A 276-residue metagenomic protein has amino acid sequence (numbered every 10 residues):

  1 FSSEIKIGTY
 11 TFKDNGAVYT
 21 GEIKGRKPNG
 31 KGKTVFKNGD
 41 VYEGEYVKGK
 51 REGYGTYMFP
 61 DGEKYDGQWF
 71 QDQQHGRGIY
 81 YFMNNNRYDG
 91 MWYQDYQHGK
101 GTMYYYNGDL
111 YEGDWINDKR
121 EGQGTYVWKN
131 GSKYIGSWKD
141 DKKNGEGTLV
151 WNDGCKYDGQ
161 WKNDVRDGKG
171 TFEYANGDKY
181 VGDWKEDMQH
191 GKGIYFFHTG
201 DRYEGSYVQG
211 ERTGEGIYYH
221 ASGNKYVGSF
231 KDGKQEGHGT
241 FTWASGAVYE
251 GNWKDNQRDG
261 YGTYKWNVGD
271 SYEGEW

Functional and structural regions predicted by a protein language model:
F1-G16: Intrinsically disordered, low-complexity PEST-like regions enriched in Ser/Thr and acidic residues
F1-S2, V18-N29, V41-E52, K64-H75 (+9 more regions): Conserved anchor residues at repeat-unit boundaries in beta-strand-based tandem repeats, strongest for the MORN repeat
D14-N15, N38, D61, N84 (+8 more regions): Acidic/polar residues in short coil/turn loops that connect beta-strands within repeat-based beta-sheet scaffolds
T34-D40, G49, Y57: Well-ordered, non-transmembrane segments within structured domains
